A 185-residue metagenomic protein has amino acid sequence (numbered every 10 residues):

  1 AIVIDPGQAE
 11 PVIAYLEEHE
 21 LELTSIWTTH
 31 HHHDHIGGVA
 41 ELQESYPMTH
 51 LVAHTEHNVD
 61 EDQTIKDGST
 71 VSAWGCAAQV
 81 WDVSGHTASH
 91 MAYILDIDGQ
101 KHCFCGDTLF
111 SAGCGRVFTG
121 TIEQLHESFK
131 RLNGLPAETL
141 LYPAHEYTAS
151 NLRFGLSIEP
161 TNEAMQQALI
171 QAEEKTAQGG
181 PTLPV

Functional and structural regions predicted by a protein language model:
A1-I2, L23-S25, E138-L140: Short active-site oxyanion
V3, C105, P143: Generic enzyme active-site microenvironment
I4, I94-D96, G155-L156: Short beta-strand-to-turn element immediately C-terminal to the catalytic PLP-Schiff-base lysine in fold type I
P6-D82, K101: Active-site HxH/HxHxD metal-binding segment of metal-dependent hydrolases
P6-Q8, H31, E56, H86-T87 (+3 more regions): Active-site metal-binding loops of divalent metal-dependent hydrolases
T70-D82, T87-I122: Ligand/cofactor pocket segment of small-molecule handling proteins
E127-L140, Y147-V185: Accessory terminal helices/loops
